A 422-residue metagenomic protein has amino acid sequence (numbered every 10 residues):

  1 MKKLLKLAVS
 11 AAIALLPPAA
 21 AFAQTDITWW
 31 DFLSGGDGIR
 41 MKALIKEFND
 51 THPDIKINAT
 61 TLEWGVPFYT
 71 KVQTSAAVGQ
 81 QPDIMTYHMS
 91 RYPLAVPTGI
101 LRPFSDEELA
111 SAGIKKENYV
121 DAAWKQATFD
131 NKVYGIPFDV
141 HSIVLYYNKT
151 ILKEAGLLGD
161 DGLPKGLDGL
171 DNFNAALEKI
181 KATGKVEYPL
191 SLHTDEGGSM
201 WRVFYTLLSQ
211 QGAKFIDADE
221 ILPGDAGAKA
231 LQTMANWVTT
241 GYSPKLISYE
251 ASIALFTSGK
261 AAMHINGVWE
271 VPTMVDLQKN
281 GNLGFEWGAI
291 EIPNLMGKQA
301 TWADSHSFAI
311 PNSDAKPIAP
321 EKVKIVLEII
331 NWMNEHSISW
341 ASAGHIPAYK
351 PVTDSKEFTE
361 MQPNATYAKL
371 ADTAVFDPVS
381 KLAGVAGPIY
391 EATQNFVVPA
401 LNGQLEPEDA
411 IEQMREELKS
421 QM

Functional and structural regions predicted by a protein language model:
Q24-S34, I55-T60, I84, Y134 (+1 more regions): Short, well-ordered beta-strand elements
D26-A43, L62-G65, H141, D195 (+2 more regions): Extracytoplasmic "Venus flytrap"
S34-K56, T393, I411: Short, polar/charged alpha-helical segment
A43-E47, T51-Y119, E154-G156, A262-M263 (+2 more regions): Extracytoplasmic "Venus flytrap"/periplasmic binding protein-like
D50-T51, K56, A155, Q232 (+3 more regions): Extracytoplasmic/periplasmic substrate-recognition and gating elements
D50-T51, K56, E108-A112, T128-S199 (+5 more regions): Helix-loop-helix "hinge/cap" segment bordering the ligand-binding cleft or interdomain interface
H88-V144, N174, Y188, M200 (+4 more regions): Hinge/lid segment of periplasmic solute-binding proteins
A122, W287-I292, S342-P399: Long, aromatic- and glycine/proline-rich binding clefts that accommodate carbohydrate-like moieties
